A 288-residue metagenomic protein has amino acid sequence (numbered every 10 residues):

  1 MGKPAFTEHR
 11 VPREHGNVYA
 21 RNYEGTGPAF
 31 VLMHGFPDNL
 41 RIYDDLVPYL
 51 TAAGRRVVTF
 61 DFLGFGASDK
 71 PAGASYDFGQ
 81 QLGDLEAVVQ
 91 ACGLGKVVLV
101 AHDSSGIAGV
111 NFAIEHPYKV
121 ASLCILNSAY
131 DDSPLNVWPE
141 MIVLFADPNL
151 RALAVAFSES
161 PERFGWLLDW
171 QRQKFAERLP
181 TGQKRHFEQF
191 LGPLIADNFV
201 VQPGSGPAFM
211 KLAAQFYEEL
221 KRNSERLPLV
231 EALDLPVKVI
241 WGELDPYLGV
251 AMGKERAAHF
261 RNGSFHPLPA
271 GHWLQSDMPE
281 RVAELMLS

Functional and structural regions predicted by a protein language model:
G2-F6, R10, H15-V18, P37 (+5 more regions): Flexible "cap/lid" subdomain of the alpha/beta-hydrolase fold that forms the substrate-access gate
N22-A67: Conserved HGGG/HGGXW glycine-rich cap/lid loop of the alpha/beta-hydrolase fold
L32, F265, Q275: Replace "UDP/GDP/ADP/TDP-sugars" with "nucleotide-sugars
L46, F112, L285-M286: Hydrophobic residues on the short alpha-helix immediately C-terminal to a glycine-rich phosphate/catalytic loop
D103, L285-S288: C-terminal alpha-helix
A270-A283: Catalytic histidine-centered segment of alpha/beta-hydrolase-like enzymes
